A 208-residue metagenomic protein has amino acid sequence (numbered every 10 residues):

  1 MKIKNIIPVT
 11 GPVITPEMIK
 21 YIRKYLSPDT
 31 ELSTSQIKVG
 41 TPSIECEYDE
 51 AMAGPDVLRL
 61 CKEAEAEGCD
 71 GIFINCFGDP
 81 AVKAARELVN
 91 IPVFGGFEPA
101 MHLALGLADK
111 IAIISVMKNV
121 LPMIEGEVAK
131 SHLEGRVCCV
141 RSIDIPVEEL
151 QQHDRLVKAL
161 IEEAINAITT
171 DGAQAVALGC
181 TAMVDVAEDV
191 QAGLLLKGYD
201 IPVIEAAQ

Functional and structural regions predicted by a protein language model:
M1-P55, S115-R155: N-terminal glycine-rich anion-binding loop in soluble enzyme alpha/beta folds
N5-I6, A66, D70-C76, A173-T181 (+1 more regions): Periplasmic-binding protein-like
V9-V13, N75-P80, M117-V120, C180-D185 (+1 more regions): Gly/Ser/Thr-rich loops at beta-strand to alpha-helix junctions that form or flank small-molecule/cofactor-binding
S33-S35, F73-I74, V93-G96, A177-L178 (+1 more regions): General beta-strand structural signal in soluble alpha/beta enzymes
S43, E47-L60, N75-L88: N-terminal active-site wall of soluble small-molecule enzyme domains
A51-G68, R155-G172: Short, well-structured alpha-helical segments in soluble
R86-L107, Q191-Q208: Short, acidic/small-residue loops that bind anionic groups at enzyme active sites
A175, T181-L195, I204: A C-terminal functional module that forms or caps the active site or interfaces directly with catalytic machinery
